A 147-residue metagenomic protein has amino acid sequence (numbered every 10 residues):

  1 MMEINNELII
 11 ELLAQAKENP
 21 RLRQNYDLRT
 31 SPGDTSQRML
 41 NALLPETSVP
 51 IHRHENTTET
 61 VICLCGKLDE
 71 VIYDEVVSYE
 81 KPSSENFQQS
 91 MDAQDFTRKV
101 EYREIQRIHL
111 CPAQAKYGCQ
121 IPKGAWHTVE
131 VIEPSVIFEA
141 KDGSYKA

Functional and structural regions predicted by a protein language model:
M1-Q37, P50, E80-A93, Y102-L110: A short, N-terminal "cap"/entry segment at the start of jelly-roll beta-barrel domains of the cupin/DSBH fold
L40, T60, T128: Short, surface-exposed charged micro-motifs
L40-E55: Conserved short histidine dyad/triad with adjacent acidic residue
E46, L110-E133, A140: Conserved metal-binding segment of the jelly-roll/cupin
P50, E70-I72, E139: Short hydrophobic/aromatic-rich beta-strand segments that constitute the beta-sheet cores of beta-sandwich/beta-barrel
N56-V77, S90-R98: Glycine- and acidic-residue-biased ligand/ion/polar-headgroup-sensing regions
L64, E130-A147: A short beta-strand-loop micro-motif that forms or neighbors metal/cofactor- and ligand-binding patches at active-site
M91-Y102, K116-G118, S135: Long cytosolic regulatory regions associated with cyclic-nucleotide signaling
